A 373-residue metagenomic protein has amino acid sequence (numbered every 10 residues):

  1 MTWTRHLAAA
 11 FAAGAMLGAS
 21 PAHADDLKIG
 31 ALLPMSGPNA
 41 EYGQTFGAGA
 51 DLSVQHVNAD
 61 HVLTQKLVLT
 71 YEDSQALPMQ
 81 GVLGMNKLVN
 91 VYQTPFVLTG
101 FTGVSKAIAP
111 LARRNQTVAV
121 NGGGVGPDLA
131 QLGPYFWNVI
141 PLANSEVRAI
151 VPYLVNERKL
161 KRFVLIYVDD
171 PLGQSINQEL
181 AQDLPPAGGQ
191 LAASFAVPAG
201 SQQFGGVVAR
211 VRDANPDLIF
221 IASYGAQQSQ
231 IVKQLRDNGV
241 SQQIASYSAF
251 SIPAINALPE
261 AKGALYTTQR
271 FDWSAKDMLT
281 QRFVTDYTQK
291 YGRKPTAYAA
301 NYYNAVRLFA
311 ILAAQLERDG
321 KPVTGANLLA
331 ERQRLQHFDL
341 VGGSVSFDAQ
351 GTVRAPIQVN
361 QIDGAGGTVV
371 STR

Functional and structural regions predicted by a protein language model:
T2-F11, A24-R373: Extracytosolic ligand-binding ectodomains
G14-H23: C-terminal segment of classical bacterial N-terminal signal peptides
